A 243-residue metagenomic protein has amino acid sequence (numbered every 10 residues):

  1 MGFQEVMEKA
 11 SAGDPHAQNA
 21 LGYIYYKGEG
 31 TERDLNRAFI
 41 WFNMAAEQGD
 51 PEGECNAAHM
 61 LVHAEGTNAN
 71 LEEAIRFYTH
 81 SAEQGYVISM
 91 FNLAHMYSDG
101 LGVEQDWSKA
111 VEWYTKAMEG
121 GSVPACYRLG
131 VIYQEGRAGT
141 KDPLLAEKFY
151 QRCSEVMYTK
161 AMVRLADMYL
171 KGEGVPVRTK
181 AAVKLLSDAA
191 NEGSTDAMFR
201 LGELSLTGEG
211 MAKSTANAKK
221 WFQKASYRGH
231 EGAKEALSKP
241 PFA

Functional and structural regions predicted by a protein language model:
M1, A212, N217, K224-A243: Terminal, low-structured helical/coil segments at or just beyond the last alpha-helical repeat
M1-E29: N-terminal segments that cap or nucleate solenoid repeat domains
M1-Q4, E32-W41, N68-F77, E104-W113 (+3 more regions): Structural signature of tandem alpha-helical TPR/SEL1-like repeats, specifically the intra-repeat loop/turn
K9, M44-A45, H80-S81, K116-A117 (+3 more regions): Canonical positions in the second alpha-helix
S11-D14, K27-E29, D34, E47-P51 (+15 more regions): Short helix-capping/linker turns of helical repeat alpha-solenoids
A20-K27, N56-H63, N92-D99, C126-E135 (+5 more regions): Hydrophobic face of amphipathic alpha-helices that form TPR/SEL1-like repeat modules and related alpha-solenoid
